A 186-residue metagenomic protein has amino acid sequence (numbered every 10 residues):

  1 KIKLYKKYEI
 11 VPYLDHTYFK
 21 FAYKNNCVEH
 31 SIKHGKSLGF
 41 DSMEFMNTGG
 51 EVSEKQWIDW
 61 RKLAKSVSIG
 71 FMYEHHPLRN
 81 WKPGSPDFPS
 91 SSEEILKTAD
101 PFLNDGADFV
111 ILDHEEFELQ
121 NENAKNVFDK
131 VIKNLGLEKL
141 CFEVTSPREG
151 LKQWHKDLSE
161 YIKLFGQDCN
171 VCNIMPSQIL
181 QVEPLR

Functional and structural regions predicted by a protein language model:
K1, I10-H16, M43-F45, F71-H75 (+3 more regions): Hydrophobic faces of well-ordered beta-strands that scaffold small-molecule active sites in alpha/beta enzyme cores
I2-K7, F21-S31, N47-M72, F117-V131 (+2 more regions): Active-site-adjacent beta->alpha loops and helix N-cap segments on the catalytic face of soluble alpha/beta enzymes
K6-E9, V67, D105, E138: Helix C-cap/helix->beta junction micro-motif
Y23-H34, S91-P101: Short, acidic/polar
S37-F40, N104-A107, L137, G166-Q167: A structural motif
F40-F117: Conserved anion-binding
T98-H155: Hydrophobic secondary-structure block in the mid-to-C-terminal portion of proteins
K133-R186: C-terminal alpha-helical cap/extension of soluble enzyme domains
